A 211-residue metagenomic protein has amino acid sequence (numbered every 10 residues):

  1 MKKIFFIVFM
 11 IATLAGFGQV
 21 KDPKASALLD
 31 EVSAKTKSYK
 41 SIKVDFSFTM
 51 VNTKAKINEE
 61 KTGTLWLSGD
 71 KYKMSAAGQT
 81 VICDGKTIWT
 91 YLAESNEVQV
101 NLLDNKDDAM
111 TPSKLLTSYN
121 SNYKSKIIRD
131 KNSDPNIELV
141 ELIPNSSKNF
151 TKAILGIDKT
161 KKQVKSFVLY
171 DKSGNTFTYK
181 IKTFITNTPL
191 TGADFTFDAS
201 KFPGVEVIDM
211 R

Functional and structural regions predicted by a protein language model:
I4-T13: Sec-dependent N-terminal signal peptides
L14-Q19: Sec/Tat signal peptide C-region and signal peptidase I cleavage site
V20-S41, D45-M50, K56-N58, T87 (+2 more regions): Flexible, processing/modification-adjacent segments and terminal tails in exported/periplasmic/extracellular proteins
M50-N52, L67-K71, S146, K159-K161: Beta-strand elements of well-folded, non-transmembrane domains
T62-M110, F177-T178: An acidic-aromatic
Q99, Y123-I128, D134-P203, I208-R211: Gly/Pro-enriched, hydrophobic low-complexity segments that function as extracytoplasmic propeptides/linkers
